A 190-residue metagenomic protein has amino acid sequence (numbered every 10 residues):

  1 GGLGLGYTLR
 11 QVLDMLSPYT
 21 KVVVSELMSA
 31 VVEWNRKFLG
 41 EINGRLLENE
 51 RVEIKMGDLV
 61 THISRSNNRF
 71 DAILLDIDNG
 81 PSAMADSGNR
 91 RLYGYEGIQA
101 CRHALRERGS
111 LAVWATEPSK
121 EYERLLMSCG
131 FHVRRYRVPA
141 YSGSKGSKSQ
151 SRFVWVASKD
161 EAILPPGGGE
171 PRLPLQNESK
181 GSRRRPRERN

Functional and structural regions predicted by a protein language model:
G1-E107, V113-T116, R124, C129 (+3 more regions): The AdoMet/dcAdoMet-binding core of the Class I SAM-like
T116-N190: Class I S-adenosyl-L-methionine
